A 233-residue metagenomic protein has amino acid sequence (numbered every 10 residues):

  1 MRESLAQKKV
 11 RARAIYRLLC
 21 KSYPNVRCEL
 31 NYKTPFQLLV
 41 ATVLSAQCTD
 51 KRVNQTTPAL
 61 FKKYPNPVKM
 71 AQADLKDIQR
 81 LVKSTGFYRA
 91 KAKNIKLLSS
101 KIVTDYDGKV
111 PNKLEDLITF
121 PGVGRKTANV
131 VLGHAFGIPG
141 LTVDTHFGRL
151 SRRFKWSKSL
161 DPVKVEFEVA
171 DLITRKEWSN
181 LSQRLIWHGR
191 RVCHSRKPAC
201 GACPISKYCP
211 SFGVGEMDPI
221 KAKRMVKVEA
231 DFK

Functional and structural regions predicted by a protein language model:
R2-E229: Catalytic cores of DNA base-excision repair glycosylases
D231-K233: Intrinsically disordered, low-complexity charged/polar segments
